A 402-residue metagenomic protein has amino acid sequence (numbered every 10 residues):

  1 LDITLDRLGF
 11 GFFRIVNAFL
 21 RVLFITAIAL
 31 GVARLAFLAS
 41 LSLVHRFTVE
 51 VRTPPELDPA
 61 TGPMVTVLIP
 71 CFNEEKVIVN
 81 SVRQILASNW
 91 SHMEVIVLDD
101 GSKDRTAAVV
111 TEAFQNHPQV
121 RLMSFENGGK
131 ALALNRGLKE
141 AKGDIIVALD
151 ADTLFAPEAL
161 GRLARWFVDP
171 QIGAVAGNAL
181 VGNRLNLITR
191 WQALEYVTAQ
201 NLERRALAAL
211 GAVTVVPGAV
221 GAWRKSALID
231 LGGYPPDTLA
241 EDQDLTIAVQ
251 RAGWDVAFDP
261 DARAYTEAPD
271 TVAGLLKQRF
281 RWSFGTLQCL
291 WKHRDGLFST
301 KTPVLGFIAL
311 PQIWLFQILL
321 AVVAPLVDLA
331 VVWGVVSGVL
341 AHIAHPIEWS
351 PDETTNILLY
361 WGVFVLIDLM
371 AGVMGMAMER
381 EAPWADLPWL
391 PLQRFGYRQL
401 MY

Functional and structural regions predicted by a protein language model:
R14, F24, A29, S42-L43 (+3 more regions): Membrane-embedded multi-pass helical conduit in multi-pass membrane proteins, especially envelope-biosynthetic
L38-H92: N-terminal signal-anchor transmembrane helix
P63-T66, E94, I229, D244: Cell-envelope/extracellular polymer assembly enzymes that use nucleotide-activated donors
V82-E126: Acidic donor-binding segment of Leloir-type glycosyltransferases
H117-E126, A131-K139, G143-D144, P157-L239 (+1 more regions): Long helical/loop segments within the catalytic core of UDP-sugar-dependent glycosyltransferases, especially the large
L239-L245: Acidic donor-binding loop at a coil-to-helix junction in glycosyltransferase catalytic cores that engages
T246-A264: Catalytic donor-sugar/metal-binding loop of nucleotide-sugar-dependent glycosyltransferases
